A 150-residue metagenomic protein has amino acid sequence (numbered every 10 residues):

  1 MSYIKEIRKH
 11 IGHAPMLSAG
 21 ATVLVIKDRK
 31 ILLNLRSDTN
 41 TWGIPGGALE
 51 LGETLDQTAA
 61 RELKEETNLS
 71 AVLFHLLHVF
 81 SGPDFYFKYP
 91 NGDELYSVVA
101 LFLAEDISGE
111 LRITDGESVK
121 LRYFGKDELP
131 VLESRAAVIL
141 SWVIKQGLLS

Functional and structural regions predicted by a protein language model:
M1-T22, D93: Acidic, metal-coordinating catalytic segment for phosphate/diphosphate chemistry, firing primarily on the Nudix
A19-A21, R29, V98-A100, V119: Change "...and in nucleic-acid phosphodiester-cleaving endonucleases..." to "...and in nucleic-acid processing enzymes
V25, L101-E105, Y123-G125: Short, well-ordered beta-strand micro-motif
I26-E66: Conserved Nudix-box catalytic region and its N-terminal flanking loop in Nudix hydrolases and closely related
N40-W42, L111-S150: Nudix hydrolase/Nudix homology domain
G47, R61, F74, F124-D127: Structural detector for helix-capping/boundary residues
S70-F80: A short coil-to-beta-strand element that immediately follows conserved catalytic motifs
F80-E110: Active-site-adjacent beta-strand/loop module that shapes the phosphate/pyrophosphate-binding cleft
